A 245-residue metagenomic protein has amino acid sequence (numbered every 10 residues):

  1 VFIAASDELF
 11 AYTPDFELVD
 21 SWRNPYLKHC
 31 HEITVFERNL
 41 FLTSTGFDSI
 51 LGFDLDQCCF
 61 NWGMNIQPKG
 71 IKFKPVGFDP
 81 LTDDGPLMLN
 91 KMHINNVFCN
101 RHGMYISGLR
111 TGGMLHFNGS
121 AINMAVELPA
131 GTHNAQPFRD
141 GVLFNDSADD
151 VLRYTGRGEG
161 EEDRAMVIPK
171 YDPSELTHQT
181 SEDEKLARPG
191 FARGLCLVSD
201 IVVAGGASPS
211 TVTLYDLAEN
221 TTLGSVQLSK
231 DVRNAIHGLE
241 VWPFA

Functional and structural regions predicted by a protein language model:
V1-V35: Blade-loop segments of beta-propeller domains
F2-S6, L42-F47, I106-R110, F144-D149 (+1 more regions): Conserved beta-strand positions in repeat-built beta-propeller and related beta-rich domains
E8-A11, D48-L51, G112-L115, D150-R153 (+1 more regions): Structural signal for beta-propeller blades
T13-E17, D54-C58, F117-A121, G156-E159 (+1 more regions): Short loop/turn segments that connect beta-strands within beta-propeller blades
W22-Y26, C59-M92, E162-A187, Q227-F244: Surface-exposed loop and turn segments in beta-propeller and other repeat-based domains that flank or scaffold
L27-V35, H93-N96, A130-D140, R188-G194 (+1 more regions): Repeated scaffold domains used in trafficking and secretory/extracellular systems, primarily beta-propellers
D84-Q136: Loop-centered beta-sheet repeat module
N134-L217: Loop/turn-rich, solvent-exposed surfaces of beta-rich toroidal or solenoidal domains
